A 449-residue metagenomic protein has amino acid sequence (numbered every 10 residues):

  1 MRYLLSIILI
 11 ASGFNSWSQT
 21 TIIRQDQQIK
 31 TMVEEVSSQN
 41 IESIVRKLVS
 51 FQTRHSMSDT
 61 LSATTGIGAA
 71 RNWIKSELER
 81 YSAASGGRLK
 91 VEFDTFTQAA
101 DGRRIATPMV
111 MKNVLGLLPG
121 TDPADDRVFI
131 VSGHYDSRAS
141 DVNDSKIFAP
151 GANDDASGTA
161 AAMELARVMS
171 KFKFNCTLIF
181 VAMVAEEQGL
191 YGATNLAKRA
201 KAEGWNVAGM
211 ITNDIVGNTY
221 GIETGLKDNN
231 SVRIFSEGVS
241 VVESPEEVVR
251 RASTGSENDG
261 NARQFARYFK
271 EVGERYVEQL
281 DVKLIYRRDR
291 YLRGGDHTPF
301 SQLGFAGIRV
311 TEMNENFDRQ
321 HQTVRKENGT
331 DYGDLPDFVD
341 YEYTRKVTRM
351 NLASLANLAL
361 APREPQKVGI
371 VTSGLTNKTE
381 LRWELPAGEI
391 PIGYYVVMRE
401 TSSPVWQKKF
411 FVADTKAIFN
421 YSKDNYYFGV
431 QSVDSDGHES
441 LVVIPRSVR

Functional and structural regions predicted by a protein language model:
T20-G66, R319, K326-D334: N-terminal capping segment at the start of a domain
S43-P119: A non-catalytic alpha/beta surface segment that caps or lines the substrate-entry region of metallo-dependent hydrolase
V49, V216-E237, L284-P362: Active-site-adjacent mobile loop/cap segments within catalytic or ligand-binding domains
G116, V131-S132, D136-S137, D141-L190 (+1 more regions): Alpha-helical metal-binding/catalytic segments enriched in His/Glu/Asp
M183-G295: Metal-dependent peptidase/peptidase-like ectodomains
N377-I390: Conserved aromatic anchor
Q407-D414: Short beta-strand segments within Ig-like beta-sandwich modules, predominantly Fibronectin type-III
I418-S440: Beta-strand-rich modules
